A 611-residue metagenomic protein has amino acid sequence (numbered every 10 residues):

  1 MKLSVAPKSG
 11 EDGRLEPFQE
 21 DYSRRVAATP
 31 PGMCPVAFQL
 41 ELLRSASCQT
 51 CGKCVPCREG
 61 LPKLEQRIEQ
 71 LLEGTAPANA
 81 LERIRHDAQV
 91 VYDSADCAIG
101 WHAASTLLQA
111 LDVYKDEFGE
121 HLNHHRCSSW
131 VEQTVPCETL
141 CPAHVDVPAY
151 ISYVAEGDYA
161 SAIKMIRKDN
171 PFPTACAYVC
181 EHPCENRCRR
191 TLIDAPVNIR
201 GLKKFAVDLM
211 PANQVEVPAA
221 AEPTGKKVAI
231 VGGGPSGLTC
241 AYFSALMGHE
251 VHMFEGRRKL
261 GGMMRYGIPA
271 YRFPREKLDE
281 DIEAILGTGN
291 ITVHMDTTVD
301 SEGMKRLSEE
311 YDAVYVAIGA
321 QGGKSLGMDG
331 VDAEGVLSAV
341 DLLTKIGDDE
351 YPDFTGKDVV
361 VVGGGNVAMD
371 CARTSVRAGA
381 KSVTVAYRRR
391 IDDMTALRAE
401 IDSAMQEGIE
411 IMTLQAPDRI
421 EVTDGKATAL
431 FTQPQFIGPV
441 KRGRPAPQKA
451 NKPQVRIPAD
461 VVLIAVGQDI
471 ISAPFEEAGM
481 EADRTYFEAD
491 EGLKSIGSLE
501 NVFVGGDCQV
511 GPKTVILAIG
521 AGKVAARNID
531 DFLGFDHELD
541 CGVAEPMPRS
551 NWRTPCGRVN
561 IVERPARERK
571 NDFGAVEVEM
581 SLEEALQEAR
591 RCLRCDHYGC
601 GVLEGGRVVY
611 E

Functional and structural regions predicted by a protein language model:
M1-S128: Redox cofactor-anchoring modules in respiratory/redox and cofactor-processing assemblies
R44-Q66, Q89-T106, W130-A149, P171-L192 (+1 more regions): Local cysteine-cluster metal-coordination motifs and their immediate loop/turn environment, predominantly Fe-S cluster
C127-S128, P136, D402, Q406 (+5 more regions): Mid-to-C-terminal Rossmann-like scaffold of FAD/NAD(P)H-dependent oxidoreductases
F205-A221, E283-D296, S301, G323-A378 (+1 more regions): Glycine-rich dinucleotide-binding loop and its adjacent helix/turn
E222, K227-V231, D279-M328, R419-L430 (+3 more regions): Feature captures the FAD/FMN-dependent oxidoreductase FAD-binding
E250-M253, R257-A284, I291-M295, T344-I346 (+2 more regions): Rossmann-like dinucleotide-binding cores of NAD(P)H-dependent redox enzymes
D332-G356, V440-P512, N551: FAD-site-proximal beta/loop scaffold in flavoenzymes
C371, C508-L539: A conserved FAD-binding loop/helix module that cradles the flavin
